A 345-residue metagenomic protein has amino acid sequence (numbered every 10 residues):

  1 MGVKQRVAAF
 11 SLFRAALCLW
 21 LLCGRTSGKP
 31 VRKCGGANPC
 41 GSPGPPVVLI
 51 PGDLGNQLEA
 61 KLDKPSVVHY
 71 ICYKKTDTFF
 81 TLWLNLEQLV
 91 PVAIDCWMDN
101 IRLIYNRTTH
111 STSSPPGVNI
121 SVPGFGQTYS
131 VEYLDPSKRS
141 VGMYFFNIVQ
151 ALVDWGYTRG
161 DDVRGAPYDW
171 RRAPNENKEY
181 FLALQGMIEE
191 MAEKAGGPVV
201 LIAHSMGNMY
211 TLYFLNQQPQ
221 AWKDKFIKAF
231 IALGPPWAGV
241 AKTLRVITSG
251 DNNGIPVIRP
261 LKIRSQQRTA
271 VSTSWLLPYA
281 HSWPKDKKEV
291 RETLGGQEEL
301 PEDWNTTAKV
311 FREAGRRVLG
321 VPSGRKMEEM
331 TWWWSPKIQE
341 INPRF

Functional and structural regions predicted by a protein language model:
G2-I202, M206-P278, W283-G295, L300-N305: N-terminal non-catalytic accessory region
P301-F345: C-terminal subdomain of alpha/beta-hydrolase-fold enzymes, centered on the catalytic histidine and its supporting
